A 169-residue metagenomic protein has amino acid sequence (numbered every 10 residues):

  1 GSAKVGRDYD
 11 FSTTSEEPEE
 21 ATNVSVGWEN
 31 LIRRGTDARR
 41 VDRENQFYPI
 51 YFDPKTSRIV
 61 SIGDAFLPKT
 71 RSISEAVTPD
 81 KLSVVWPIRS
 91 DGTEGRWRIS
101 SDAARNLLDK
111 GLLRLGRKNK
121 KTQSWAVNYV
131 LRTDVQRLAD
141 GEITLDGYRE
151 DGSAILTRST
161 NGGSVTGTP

Functional and structural regions predicted by a protein language model:
G1-P169: Class I S-adenosyl-L-methionine
